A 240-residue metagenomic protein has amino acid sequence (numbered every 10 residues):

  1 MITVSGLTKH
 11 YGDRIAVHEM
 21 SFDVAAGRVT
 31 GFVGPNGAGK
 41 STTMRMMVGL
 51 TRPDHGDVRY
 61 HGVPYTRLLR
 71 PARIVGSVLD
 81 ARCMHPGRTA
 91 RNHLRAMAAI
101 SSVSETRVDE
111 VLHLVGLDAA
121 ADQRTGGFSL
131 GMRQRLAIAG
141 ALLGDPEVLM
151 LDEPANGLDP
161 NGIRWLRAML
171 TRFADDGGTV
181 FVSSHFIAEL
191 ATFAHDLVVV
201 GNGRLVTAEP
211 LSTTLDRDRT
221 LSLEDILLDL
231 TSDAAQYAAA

Functional and structural regions predicted by a protein language model:
V48: Helix-to-loop junction immediately C-terminal to a conserved catalytic motif
G56-P71: Conserved ABC transporter NBD signature motif
R95, A99, E105-A120: Conserved ABC ATPase "signature" region
I138, L158: Hydrophobic anchor residue at the start of the ABC signature
L149-E153: Catalytic Walker B motif of ABC-type/P-loop ATPase nucleotide-binding domains
